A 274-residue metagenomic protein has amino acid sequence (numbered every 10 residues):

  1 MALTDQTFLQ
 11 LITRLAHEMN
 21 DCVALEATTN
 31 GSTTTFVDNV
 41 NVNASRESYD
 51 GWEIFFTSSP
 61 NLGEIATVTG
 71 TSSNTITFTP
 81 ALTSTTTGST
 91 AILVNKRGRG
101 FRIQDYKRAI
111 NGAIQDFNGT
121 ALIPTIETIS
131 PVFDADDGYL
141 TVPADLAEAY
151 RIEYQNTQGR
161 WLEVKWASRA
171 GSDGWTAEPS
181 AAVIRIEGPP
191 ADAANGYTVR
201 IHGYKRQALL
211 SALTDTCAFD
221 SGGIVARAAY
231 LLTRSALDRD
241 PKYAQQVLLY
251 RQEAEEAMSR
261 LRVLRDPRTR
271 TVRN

Functional and structural regions predicted by a protein language model:
M1-I65, T69, T75-T83, T90-N274: Glycine-enriched, solvent-exposed interface loops adjoining structured elements
